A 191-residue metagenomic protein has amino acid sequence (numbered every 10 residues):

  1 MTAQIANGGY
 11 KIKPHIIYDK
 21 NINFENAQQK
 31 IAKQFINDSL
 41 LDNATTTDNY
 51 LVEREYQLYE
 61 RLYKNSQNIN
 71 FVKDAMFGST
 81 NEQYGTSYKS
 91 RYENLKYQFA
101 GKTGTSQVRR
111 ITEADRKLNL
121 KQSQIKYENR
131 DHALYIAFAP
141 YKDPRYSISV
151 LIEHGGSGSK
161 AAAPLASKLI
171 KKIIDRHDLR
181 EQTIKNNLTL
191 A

Functional and structural regions predicted by a protein language model:
T2-N26, L41, Y50-L58, Q67-R180: Active-site beta-strand/loop architecture of penicillin-binding DD-peptidases
A27-I31, I174, A191: Alpha-helix boundary/capping detector
K30-Q34, Q57: A structural-propensity feature for long, helix-poor, extended segments
F35, L40-L41: Hydrophobic/aromatic hotspots within intrinsically disordered, low-complexity regions
E181-A191: Short, highly charged C-terminal tails/helix-capping segments
